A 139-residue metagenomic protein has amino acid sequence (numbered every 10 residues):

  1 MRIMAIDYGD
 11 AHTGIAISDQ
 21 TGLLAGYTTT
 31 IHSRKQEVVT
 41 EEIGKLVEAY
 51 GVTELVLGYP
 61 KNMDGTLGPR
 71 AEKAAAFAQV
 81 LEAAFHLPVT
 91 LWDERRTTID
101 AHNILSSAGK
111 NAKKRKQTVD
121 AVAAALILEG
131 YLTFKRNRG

Functional and structural regions predicted by a protein language model:
R2-I3, D10-G139: Phosphate- and other anionic-substrate recognition elements at nucleic-acid/protein interfaces
